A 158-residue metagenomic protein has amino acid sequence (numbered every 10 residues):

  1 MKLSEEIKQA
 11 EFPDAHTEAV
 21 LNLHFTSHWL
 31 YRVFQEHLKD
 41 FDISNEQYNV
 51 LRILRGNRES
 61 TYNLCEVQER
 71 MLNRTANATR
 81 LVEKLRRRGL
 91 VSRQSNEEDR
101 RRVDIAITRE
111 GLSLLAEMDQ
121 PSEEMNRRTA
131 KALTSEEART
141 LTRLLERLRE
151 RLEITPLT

Functional and structural regions predicted by a protein language model:
M1-E11, E136-T158: C-terminal regulatory/oligomerization modules of transcriptional regulators
M1-F41: N-terminal leader segment of winged-helix/HTH proteins
E5, E83-R143: Charged, amphipathic alpha-helical coiled-coil/dimerization segments
E18, N22, W29, N49-I53 (+2 more regions): Pre-recognition alpha-helix immediately N-terminal to the DNA-recognition helix within helix-turn-helix or winged-helix
H24, R52-E59, D119, E146: Short, locally clustered residues in the helix-turn-helix/winged-helix DNA-binding domain
H28, R32-R74, L157-T158: N-terminal helix-turn-helix DNA-binding core of bacterial DNA-binding proteins
L64, V82-E83: Short, hydrophobic-biased segments on the C-terminal half of alpha helices that form "recognition helices"
